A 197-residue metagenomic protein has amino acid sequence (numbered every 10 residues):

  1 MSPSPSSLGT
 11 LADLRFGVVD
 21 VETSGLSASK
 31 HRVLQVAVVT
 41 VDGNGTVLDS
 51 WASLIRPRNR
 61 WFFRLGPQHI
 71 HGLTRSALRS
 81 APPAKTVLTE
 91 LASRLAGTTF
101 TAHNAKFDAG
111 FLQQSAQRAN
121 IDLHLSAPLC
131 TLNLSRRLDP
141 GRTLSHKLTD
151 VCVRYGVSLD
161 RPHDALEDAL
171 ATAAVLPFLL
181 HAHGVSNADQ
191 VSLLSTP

Functional and structural regions predicted by a protein language model:
M1-L11, R154, A173-P197: Acidic two-metal-ion nuclease catalytic site recognized across multiple nuclease folds, prominently DnaQ/RNase D-T
M1-L125, G141-H163: Conserved non-catalytic scaffold segment of RNase H-like nuclease domains
D122-S135: Conserved beta-strand -> loop -> alpha-helix junction used to position metal-binding or nucleic-acid-contacting
D168: Conserved catalytic/binding loops enriched for acidic/polar residues
